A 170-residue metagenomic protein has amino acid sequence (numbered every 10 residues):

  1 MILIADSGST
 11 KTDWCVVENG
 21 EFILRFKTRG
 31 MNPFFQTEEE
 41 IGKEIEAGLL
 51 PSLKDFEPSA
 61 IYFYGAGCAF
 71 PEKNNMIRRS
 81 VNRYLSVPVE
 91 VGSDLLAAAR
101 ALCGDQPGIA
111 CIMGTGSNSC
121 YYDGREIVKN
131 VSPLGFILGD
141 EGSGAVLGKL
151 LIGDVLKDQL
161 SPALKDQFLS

Functional and structural regions predicted by a protein language model:
I2-D6, A60-Y62, G108-I112: Short glycine-aspartate micro-motif
I2-K43, I127-K129, P133: Short glycine-rich, Thr/Ser-proximal phosphate-binding strand/loop in the N-terminal lobe of ATP-dependent enzymes
T12-V17, R100, C111, S117-Y122: Short beta-strand scaffold segments in enzyme catalytic cores
L24-E57, C68-M76: N-terminal phosphate-binding loop and adjacent alpha-helix
S52-E90, L102-C103: Short beta-strand-loop/turn "lid" adjacent to the catalytic site in phosphate-handling enzymes
N75, S117-V131: Acidic-glycine-rich active-site phosphate/pyrophosphate-binding loop
P88-C111: Conserved phosphate-binding catalytic cores of ATP/NTP-utilizing and phosphoryl-transfer enzymes
I127-S170: Glycine-rich phosphate-binding loop plus the immediately following alpha-helix
